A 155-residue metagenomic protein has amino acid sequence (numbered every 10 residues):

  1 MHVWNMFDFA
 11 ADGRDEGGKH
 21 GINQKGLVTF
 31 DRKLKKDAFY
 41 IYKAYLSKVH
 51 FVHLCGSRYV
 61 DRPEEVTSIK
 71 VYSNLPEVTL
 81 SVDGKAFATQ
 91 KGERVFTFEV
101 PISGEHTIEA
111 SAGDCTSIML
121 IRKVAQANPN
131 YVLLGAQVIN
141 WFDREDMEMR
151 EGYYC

Functional and structural regions predicted by a protein language model:
M1-F87, K91, E99-S117, Q126-Y154: Extended substrate-binding grooves/exosites of carbohydrate-active enzymes
R94: Acidic/polar, compositionally biased interaction segments
